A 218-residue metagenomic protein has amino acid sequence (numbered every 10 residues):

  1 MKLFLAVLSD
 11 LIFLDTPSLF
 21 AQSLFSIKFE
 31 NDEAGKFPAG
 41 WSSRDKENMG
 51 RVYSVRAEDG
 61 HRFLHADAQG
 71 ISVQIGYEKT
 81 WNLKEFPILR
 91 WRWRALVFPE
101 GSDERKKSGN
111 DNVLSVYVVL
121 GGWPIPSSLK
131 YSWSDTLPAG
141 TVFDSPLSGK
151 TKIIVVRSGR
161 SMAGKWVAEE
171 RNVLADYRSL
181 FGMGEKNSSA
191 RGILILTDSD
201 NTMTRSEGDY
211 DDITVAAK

Functional and structural regions predicted by a protein language model:
L3-A21: Sec-dependent N-terminal signal peptides of Gram-negative exported proteins
A21-R44: Extracellular carbohydrate-recognition regions
F29, I193, I213-V215: Extracellular beta-strand elements of beta-rich domains used for carbohydrate recognition/degradation or cell-matrix
Y53-V73: Short carbohydrate-recognition loop motifs
E78-L89, S161-A163: Extracellular/lumenal carbohydrate-interaction signature centered on repeated Trp-anchored short motifs
P87-A95, I195: A short beta-strand element within beta-rich, extracytoplasmic domains of secreted/secretory-pathway proteins
L96-K165, S206-D209: Extracellular ligand-binding interfaces
D111-V116, G149-K150, G159, A163-E207: Extracellular beta-strand ligand-recognition surfaces/modules
